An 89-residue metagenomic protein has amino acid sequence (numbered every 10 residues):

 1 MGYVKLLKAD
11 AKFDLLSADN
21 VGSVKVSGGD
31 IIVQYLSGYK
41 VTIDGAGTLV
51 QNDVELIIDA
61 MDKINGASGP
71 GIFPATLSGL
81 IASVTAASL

Functional and structural regions predicted by a protein language model:
M1-L89: Eukaryotic intrinsically disordered, low-complexity regulatory linkers and tails enriched in Ser/Thr/Pro
